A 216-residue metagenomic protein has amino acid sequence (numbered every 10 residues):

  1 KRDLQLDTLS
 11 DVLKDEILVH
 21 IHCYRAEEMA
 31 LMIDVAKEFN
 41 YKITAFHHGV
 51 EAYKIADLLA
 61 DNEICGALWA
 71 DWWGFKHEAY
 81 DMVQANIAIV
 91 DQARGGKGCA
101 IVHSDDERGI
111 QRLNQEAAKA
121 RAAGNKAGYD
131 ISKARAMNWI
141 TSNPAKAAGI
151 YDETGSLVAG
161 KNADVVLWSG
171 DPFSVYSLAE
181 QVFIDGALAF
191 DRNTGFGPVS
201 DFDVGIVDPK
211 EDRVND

Functional and structural regions predicted by a protein language model:
K1-A45, V50-C65, M82-K97, Q115-A117 (+1 more regions): Histidine/acidic residue-rich metal-binding segments in metalloenzymes
L18, A60, I64-W168, L188: His/Asp/Glu-enriched, well-ordered alpha-helical/loop segment that forms or immediately abuts the divalent-metal
Y24-E28, E51, D71-G74, D105-G109 (+3 more regions): Short, glycine-/Ser/Thr-/acidic-enriched flexible segments
I55-D57, F75-M82, L178, S200-D201: Short, charged, surface-exposed secondary-structure boundary motifs
K146, V158-F202: C-terminal cap of metal-dependent C-N hydrolases
D152, L167, P172-V175, V207-D212: Secreted, periplasmic, or luminal enzymes acting at the cell surface/secretory milieu
T194-D216: Intrinsic disorder at enzyme termini
